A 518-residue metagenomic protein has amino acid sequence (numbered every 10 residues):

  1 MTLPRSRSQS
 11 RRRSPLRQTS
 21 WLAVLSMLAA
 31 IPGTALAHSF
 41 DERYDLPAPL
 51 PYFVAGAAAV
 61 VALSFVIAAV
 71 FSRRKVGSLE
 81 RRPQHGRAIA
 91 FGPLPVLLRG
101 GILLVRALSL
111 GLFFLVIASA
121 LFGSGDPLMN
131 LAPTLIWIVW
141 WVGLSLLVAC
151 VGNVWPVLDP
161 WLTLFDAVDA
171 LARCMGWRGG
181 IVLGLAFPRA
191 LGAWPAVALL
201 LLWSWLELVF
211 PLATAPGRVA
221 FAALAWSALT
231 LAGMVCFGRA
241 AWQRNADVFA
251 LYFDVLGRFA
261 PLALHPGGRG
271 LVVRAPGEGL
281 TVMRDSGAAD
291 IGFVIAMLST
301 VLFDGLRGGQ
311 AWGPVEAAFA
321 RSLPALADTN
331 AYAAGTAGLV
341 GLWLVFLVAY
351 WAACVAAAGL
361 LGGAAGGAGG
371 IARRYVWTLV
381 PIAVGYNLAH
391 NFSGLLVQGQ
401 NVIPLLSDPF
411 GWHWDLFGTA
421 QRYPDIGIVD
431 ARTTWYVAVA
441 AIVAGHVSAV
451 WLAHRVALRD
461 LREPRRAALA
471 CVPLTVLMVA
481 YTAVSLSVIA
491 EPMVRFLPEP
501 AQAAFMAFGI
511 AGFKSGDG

Functional and structural regions predicted by a protein language model:
M1-A37: N-terminal secretory/membrane targeting signals
A23, T34-A275, A289, F303-R307 (+1 more regions): Transmembrane-helix bundle segments that line or gate the permeation/cavity pathway in multi-pass membrane proteins
P32-F40, A118-G125, L302-A320, L395-F410 (+1 more regions): Membrane-helix interface motif
Q310-I403: Long, well-ordered mid-to-C-terminal structural blocks that present hydrophobic/aromatic surfaces
L379-N387, N391-A444, V450-H454, R462: Hydrophobic alpha-helical transmembrane segments and adjacent short intramembrane/lumenal linkers of inner/organellar
N387, A468-P492: Final/C-terminal transmembrane alpha-helix of multipass membrane proteins
V450-M478: Interfacial loop-to-transmembrane junctions
V484-G518: Juxtamembrane boundary at the C-terminal end of a transmembrane helix
